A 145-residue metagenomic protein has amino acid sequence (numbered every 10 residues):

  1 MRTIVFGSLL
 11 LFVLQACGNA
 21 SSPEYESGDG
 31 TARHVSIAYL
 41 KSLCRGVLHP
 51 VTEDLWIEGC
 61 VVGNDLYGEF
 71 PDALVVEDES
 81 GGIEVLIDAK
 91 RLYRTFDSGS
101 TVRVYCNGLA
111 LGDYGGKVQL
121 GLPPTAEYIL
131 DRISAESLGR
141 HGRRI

Functional and structural regions predicted by a protein language model:
M1-V5, G18-A20: Positively charged n-region of N-terminal signal peptides that target proteins for export
F6-L11: Hydrophobic helical h-region of N-terminal Sec-dependent signal peptides in bacterial secretory/periplasmic proteins
V13-A16: C-terminal motif of bacterial Sec signal peptides marking the signal peptidase cleavage site
G18-P71, V75-I145: OB-fold nucleic-acid-binding modules
